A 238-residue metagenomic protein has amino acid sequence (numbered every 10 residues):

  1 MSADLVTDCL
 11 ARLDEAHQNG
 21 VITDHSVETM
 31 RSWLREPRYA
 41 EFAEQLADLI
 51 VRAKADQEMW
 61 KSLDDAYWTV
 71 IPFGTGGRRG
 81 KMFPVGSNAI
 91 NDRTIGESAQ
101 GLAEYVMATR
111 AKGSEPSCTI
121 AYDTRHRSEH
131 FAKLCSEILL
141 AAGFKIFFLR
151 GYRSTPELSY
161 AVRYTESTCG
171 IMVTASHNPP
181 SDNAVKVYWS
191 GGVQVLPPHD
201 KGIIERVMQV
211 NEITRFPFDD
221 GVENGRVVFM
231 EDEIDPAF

Functional and structural regions predicted by a protein language model:
S2, A11-C135, E233-F238: An N-terminal, well-structured beta->alpha segment
V6-R12, N211: Metal-centered catalytic cores of metalloenzymes
H17, V21, H25-V27, W33-L34 (+1 more regions): Ferredoxin-reductase
H17, W33-P37, E41, S62-I71 (+1 more regions): Gly/Ser/Thr-enriched, mixed-charge loops and adjacent short helices that form phosphate/oxyanion-binding elements
T75, T109, L140, P217-E223: Conserved short alpha-helical segments that host acidic/polar catalytic motifs at enzyme active sites
A99-G101, I138, G170, G225: Glycine-centered structural positions embedded in regular secondary structure
G101-Y105, I138, A142, A161 (+1 more regions): Generic, well-ordered alpha-helical scaffold segments in large soluble proteins
